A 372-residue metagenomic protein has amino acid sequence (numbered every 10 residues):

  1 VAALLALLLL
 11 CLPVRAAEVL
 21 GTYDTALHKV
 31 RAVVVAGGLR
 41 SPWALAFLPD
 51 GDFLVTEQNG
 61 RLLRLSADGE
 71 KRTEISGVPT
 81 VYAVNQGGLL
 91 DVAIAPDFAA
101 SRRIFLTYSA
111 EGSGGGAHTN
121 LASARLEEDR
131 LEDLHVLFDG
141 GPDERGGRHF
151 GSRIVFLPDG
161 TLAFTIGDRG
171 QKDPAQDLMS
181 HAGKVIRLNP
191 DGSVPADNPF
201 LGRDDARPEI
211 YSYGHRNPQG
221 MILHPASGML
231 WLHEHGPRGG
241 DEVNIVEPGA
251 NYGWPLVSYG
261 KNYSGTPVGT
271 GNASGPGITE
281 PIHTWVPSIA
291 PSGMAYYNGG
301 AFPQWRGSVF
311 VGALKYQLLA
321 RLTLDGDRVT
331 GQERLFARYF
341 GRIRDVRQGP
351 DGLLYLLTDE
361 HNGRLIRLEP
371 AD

Functional and structural regions predicted by a protein language model:
A2-C11: Bacterial N-terminal signal peptides
A16-K172, G220-L223, G228-G236, P287-D325 (+1 more regions): Acidic, Gly/Ser/Thr-rich repeat motifs that build Ca2+-stabilized beta-propeller blades
A16-R31, R130-L131, D191-R203, Y259-G277 (+1 more regions): Blade/loop signatures of beta-propeller domains
V33-V34, K71-P79, R130-D139, G192-F200 (+3 more regions): Beta-propeller fold detector
T119-D129, L178-D191, I245-E247: Beta-propeller blade signature
A206-E242, E247: Repeat-solenoid scaffold signature
H215, R328-P350: Conserved blade-ending motifs and adjacent loop-strand segments that build the rim/top face of beta-propeller domains
A273-S288: Aromatic-anchored helix/helix-loop segment that forms the rim or "lid" of small-molecule/cofactor binding pockets
